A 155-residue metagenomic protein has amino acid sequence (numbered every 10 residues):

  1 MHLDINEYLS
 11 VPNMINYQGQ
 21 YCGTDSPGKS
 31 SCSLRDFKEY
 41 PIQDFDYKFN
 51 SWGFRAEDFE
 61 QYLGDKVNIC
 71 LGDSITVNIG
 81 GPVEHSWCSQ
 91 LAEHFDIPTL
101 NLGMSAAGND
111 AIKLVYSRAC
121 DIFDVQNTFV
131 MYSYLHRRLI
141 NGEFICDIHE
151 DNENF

Functional and structural regions predicted by a protein language model:
M1-I69, I122, Q126, M131-F155: N-terminal secretory targeting modules
K48-D110, L114-R118: Serine-esterase "nucleophile elbow" of acetyl-processing enzymes
